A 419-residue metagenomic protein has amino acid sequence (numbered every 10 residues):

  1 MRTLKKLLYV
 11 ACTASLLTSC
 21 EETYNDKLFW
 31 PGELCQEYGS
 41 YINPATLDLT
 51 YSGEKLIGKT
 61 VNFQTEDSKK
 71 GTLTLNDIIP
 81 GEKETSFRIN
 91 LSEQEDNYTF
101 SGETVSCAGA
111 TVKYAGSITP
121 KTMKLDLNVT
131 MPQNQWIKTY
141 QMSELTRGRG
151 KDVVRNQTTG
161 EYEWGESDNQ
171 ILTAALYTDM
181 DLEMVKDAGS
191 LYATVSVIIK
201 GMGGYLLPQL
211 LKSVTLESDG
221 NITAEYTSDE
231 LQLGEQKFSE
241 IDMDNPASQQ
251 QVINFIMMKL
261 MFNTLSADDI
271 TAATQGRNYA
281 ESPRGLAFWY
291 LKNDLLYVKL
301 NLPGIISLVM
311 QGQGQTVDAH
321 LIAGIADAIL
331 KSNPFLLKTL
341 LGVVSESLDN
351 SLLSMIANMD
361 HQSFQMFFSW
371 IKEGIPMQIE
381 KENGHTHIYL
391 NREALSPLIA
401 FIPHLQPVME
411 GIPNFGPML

Functional and structural regions predicted by a protein language model:
M1-T18: Sec-dependent bacterial lipoprotein signal peptides
T13-L16, D269, A328: Short stretches within intrinsically disordered, low-complexity N-terminal or propeptide regions
C20-L191, H385-E393, L398-L419: Acidic/polar, low-complexity intrinsically disordered N-terminal segments immediately downstream of a Sec signal
Y51-F87, V154-S307: N-terminal glycine/threonine-rich, aromatic-flanked beta-hairpin/loop signature
G116-I118, L300, S332: Glycan-association/targeting regions that enable binding to alpha-glucans and other polysaccharides
I118-M180, F238-D242, A247, N254-T264 (+5 more regions): Edge beta-strand at a domain terminus
